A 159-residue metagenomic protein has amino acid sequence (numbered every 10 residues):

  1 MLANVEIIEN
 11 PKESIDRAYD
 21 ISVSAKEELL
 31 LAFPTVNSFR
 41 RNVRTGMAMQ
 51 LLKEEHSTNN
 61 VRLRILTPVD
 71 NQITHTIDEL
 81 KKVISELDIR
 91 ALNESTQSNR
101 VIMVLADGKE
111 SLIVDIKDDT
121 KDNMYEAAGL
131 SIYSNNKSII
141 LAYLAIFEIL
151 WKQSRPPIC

Functional and structural regions predicted by a protein language model:
M1-I65: PLD-like (HKD) phosphodiesterase/transphosphatidyltransferase domain
S22-A25, K137, I146-L150: Short, Φ-rich (hydrophobic/aromatic) sequence segments
T35, L66-Q72, S95: Short beta-alpha junction loops
S38-R40, Q72-H75: Short, solvent-exposed loop/turn segments at secondary-structure junctions
M47-Q50, I73-E86: Short, aromatic/basic amphipathic alpha-helical patches
R64-L66, R90-A91: Short catalytic-loop micro-motif centered on adjacent basic/acidic residues
I89-I139, F147: HKD (HxKxxxxD) catalytic microenvironment of the phospholipase D
Y143-C159: Cysteine/selenocysteine-centered motifs that mediate thiol-based redox chemistry or coordinate metal-sulfur cofactors
